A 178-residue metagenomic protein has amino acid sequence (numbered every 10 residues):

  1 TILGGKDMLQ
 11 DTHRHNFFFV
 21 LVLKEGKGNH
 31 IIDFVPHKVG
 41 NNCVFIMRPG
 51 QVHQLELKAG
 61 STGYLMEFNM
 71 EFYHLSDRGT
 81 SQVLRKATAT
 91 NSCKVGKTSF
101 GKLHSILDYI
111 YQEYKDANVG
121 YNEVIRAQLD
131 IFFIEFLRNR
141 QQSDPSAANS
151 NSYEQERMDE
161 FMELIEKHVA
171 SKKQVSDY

Functional and structural regions predicted by a protein language model:
T1-I31, V35-H37: Generic protein-terminus/edge-of-domain signal
F19-V22, K102-I106, Q128, F132-E135: Amphipathic, well-ordered alpha-helical segments in soluble domains
K24, H104-K115, M162, E166-V169: Regular secondary-structure segments
N29-I31, M47, H53-K58: Short beta-strand His + acidic residue motifs that chelate non-heme Fe in jelly-roll/DSBH and cupin folds
F34-R48: Short acidic-glycine-tyrosine-enriched beta hairpin
N42, D177-Y178: Append "Primarily bacterial transcriptional regulators
E56-K115, E135-Q142: A hydrophobic/aromatic-rich effector-binding and dimerization subdomain of bacterial HTH-type transcriptional regulators
V95-G96, A117-V124, L137-D177: Short, Lys/Arg-enriched, Trp-marked, Pro/Gly-tolerant hinge/linker segments that flank
